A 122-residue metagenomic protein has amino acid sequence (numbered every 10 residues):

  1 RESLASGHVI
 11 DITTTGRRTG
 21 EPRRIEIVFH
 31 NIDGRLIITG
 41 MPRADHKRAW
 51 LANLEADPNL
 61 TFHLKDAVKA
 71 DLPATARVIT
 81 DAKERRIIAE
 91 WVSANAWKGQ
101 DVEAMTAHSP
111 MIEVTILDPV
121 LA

Functional and structural regions predicted by a protein language model:
R1, G16-R18, K65, E103: Residues embedded in well-ordered secondary-structure elements
R1, I10, N31, R35 (+2 more regions): Generic alpha-helix detector with strongest preference for long hydrophobic helices that associate with membranes
R1-H8, D101: Extreme N-terminal tail/first-helix region
L4, T19-E21, L54, T106: A generic structural micro-feature
G7-R43: Short beta-strand segments
R43-V120: Short, structured beta-strand-loop surface elements
